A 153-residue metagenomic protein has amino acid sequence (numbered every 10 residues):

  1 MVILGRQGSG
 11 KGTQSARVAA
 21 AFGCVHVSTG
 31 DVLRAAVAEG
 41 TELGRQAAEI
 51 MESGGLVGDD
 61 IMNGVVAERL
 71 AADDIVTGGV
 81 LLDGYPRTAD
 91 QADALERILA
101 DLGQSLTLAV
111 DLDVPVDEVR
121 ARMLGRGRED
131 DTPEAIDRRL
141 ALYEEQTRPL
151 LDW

Functional and structural regions predicted by a protein language model:
M1-W153: Glycine-rich phosphate-binding loop of ATP-dependent small-molecule kinases
